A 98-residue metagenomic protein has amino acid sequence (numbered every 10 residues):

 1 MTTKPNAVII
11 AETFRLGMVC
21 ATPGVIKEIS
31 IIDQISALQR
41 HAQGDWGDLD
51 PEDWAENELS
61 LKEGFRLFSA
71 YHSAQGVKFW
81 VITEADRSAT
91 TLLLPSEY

Functional and structural regions predicted by a protein language model:
P5-F68: Compact soluble domain cores
L61-Y98: Short, compact, well-ordered microdomains
